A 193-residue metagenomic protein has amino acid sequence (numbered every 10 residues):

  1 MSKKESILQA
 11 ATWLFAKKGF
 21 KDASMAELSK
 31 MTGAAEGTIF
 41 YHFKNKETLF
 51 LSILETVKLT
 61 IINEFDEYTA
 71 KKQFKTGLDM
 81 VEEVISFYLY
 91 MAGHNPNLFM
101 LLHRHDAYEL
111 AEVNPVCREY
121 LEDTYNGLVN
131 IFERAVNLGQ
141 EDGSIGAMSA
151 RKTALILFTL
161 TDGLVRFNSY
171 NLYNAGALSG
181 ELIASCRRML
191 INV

Functional and structural regions predicted by a protein language model:
K3-T12, L28, I53-V57, I61-E64 (+1 more regions): Generic hydrophobic, amphipathic alpha-helix propensity
S6, L14-T48, S52: Helix-turn-helix
L8, F50, L54, K58 (+3 more regions): Amphipathic, non-transmembrane alpha-helical scaffold segments
A10, L14, F87, M91 (+1 more regions): Amphipathic alpha-helical interface segments
K17-K21, N95, D142-G143: Short coil/turn segments at alpha/beta junctions that flank glycine-rich nucleotide-binding fingerprints
S52, E67-N95, T153-L157, S179: Hydrophobic alpha-helical connector segments
S86-G93, H103-A111, S185-L190: Helix-loop "lid/cap" segments that line or gate small-molecule binding pockets
N97-R104, R118, E122, V129 (+1 more regions): Hydrophobic/aromatic-rich alpha-helical bundle segments in the mid-to-C-terminal region
